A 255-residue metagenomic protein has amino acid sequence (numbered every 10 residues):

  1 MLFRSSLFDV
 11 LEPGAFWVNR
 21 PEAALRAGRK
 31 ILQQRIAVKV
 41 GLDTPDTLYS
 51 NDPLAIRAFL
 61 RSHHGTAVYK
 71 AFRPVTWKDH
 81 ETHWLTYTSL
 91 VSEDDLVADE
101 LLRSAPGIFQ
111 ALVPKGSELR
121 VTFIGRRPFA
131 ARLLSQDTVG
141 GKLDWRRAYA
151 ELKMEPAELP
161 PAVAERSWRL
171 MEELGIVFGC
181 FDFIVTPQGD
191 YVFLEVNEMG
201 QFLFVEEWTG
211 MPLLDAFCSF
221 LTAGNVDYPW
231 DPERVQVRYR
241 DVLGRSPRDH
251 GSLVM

Functional and structural regions predicted by a protein language model:
M1-D46, R57-A58: Conserved N-proximal alpha/beta basic substrate-recognition cap immediately N-terminal to, or forming the N-lobe
F16, A67, I108, F129 (+2 more regions): Protein kinase-like catalytic core scaffold
W17-N19, D46-S50, Y69, F109: General beta-strand structural signal in soluble alpha/beta enzymes
P53-R57, S62-E158: Phosphate-binding site of ATP-dependent enzymes
E100-G107, A111-L112, F123, G140-G189 (+3 more regions): A long amphipathic alpha-helix within ATP-dependent nucleotide-binding catalytic cores
V121-F123, G189-F202: A short beta-strand motif that forms the metal-chelation/ATP-contact edge of phosphoryl-transfer active sites
D137, N197-G210: Glycine-rich phosphate/pyrophosphate-binding beta-alpha loops
G210-C218: Short, amphipathic alpha-helical "lid/cap" segments that border enzyme active or binding sites
